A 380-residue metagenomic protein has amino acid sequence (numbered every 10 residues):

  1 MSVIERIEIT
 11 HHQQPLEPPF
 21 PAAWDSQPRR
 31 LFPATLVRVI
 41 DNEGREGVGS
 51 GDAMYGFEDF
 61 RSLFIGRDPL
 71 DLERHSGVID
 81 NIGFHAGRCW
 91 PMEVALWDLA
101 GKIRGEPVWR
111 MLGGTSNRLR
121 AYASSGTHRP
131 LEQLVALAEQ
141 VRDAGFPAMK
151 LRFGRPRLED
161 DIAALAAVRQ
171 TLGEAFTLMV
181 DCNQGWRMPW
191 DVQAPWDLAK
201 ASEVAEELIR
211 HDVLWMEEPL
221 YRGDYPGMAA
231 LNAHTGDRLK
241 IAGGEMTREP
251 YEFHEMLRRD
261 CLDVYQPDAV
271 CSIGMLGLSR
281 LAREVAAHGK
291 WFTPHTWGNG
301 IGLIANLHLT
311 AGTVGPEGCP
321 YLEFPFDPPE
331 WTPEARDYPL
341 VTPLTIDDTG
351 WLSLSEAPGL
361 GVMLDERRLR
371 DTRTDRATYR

Functional and structural regions predicted by a protein language model:
S2-L16, D25-P28, A34, N42 (+1 more regions): Flexible C-terminal active-site loop/helix
I4, G44, M92, G105 (+7 more regions): Conserved, mostly hydrophobic/aromatic
R6, V39-R104, P328: Metal- or metallocofactor-binding catalytic centers and their adjacent structured scaffolds across diverse enzyme
A22-A23, E46, S50-Y55, S124-H128: Glycine-rich phosphate/pyrophosphate-binding beta-alpha loops
I40, E93-R129: Glycine-rich, aromatic-flanked loop segments that form ligand/cofactor-binding clefts across common enzyme folds
S62, G66-R67, D71-R74, Y221-A242 (+1 more regions): Shared catalytic-loop signature of beta/alpha-barrel
V108-M111, W215-P219, T296, Y321: Flexible, glycine/charged-enriched surface loops at secondary-structure junctions
R118-A230, T235: Metal-dependent enolase-superfamily TIM-barrel catalytic cores that perform enediolate-based chemistry
